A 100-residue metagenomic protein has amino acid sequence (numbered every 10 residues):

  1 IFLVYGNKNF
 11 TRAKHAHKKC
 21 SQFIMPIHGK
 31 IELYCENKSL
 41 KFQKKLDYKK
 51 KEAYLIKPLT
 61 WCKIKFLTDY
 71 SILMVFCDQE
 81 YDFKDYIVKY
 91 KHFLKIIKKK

Functional and structural regions predicted by a protein language model:
I1-Y54, D69-Y70, F76, D82-K100: Non-catalytic, conserved peripheral segments adjacent to functional cores
C62, S71: Glycine-centered loop/turn positions within well-structured domains that cap or flank conserved ligand/cofactor-binding
